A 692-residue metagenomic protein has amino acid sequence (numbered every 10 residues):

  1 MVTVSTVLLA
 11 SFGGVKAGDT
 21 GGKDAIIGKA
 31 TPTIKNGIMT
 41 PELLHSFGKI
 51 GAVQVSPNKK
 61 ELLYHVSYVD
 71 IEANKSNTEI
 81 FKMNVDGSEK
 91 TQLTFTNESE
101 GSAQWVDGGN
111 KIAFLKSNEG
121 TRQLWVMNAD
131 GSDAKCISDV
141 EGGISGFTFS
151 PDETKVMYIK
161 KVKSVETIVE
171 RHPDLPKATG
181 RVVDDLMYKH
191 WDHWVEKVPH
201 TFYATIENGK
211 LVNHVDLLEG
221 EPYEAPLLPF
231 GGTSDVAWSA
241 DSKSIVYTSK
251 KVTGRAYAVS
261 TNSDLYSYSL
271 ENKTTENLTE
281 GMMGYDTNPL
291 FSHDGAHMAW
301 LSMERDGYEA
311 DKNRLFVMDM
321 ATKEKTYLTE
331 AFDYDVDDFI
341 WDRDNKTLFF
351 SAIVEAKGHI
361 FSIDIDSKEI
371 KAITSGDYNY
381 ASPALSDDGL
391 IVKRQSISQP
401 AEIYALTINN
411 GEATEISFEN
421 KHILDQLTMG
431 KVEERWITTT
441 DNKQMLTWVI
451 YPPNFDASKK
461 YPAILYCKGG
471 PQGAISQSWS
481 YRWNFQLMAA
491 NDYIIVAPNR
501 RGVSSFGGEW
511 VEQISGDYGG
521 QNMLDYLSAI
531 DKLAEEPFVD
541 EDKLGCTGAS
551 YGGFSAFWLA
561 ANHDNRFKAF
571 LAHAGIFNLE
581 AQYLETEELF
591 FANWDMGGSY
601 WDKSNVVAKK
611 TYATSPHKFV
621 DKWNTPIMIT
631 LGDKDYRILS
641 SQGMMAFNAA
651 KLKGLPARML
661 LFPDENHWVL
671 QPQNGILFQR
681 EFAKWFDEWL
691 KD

Functional and structural regions predicted by a protein language model:
T20-G28, T78, K161-G220, T248-K251 (+5 more regions): Predominantly five- to eight-bladed beta-propeller fold
G28-G48, V212-E221: A short helix->beta-strand "capping" segment at the edge of beta-propeller domains
E42-T78: Beta-strand-rich domains and repeat architectures in extracellular enzymes and scaffolds, especially beta-propellers
F47-L62, N97-A113, A134, E141-V156 (+12 more regions): Conserved beta-propeller blade repeats
E72-N77, S117-R122, H193-K197, A256-S263 (+3 more regions): Short, solvent-exposed loop/turn segments at conserved positions within beta-propeller repeat blades
N84-S88, N128-S132, I206-G209, S269-K273 (+3 more regions): Short loop/turn segments that connect beta-strands within beta-propeller blades
T253, E419-D542, A549-S550, L584: Cap/lid segment of the alpha/beta-hydrolase catalytic domain
N484, A489, A497-D692: Active-site-proximal cap/loop segments of hydrolase catalytic domains
